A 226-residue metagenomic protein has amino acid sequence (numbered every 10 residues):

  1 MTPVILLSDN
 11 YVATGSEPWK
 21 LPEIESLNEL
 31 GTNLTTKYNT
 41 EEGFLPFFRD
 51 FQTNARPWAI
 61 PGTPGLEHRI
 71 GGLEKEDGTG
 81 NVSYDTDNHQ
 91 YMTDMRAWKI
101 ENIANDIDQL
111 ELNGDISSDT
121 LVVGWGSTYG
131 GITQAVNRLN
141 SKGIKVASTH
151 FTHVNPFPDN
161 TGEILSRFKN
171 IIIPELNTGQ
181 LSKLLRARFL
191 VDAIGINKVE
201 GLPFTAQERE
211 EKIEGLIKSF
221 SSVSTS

Functional and structural regions predicted by a protein language model:
M1-S226: Flexible, low-complexity linker and terminal segments
